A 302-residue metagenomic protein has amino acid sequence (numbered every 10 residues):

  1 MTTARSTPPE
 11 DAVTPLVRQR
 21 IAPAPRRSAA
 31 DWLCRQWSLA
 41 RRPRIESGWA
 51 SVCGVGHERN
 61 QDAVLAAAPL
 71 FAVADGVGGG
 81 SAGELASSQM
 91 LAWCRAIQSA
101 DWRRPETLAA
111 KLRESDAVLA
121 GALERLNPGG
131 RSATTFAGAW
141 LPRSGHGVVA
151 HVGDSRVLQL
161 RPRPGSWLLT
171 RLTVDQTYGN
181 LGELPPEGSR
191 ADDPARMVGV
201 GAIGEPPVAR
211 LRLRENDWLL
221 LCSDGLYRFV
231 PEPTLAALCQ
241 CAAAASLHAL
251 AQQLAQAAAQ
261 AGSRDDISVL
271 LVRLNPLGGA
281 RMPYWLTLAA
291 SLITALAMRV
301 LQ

Functional and structural regions predicted by a protein language model:
T2-Q302: PP2C/PPM-type serine/threonine phosphatase catalytic domain
